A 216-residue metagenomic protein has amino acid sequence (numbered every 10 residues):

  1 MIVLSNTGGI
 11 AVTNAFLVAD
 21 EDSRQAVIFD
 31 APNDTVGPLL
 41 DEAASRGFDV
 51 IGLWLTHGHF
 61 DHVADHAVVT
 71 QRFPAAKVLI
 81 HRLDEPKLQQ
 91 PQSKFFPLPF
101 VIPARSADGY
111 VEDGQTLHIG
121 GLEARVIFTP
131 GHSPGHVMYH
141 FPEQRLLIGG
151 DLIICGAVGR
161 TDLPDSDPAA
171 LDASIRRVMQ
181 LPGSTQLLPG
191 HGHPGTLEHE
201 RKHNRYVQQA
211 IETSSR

Functional and structural regions predicted by a protein language model:
M1-R46, M138-G150: Conserved beta-strand hairpin/beta-sheet module of binuclear metal-dependent hydrolase folds, prominently
L4, W54, L79, G109-V111 (+3 more regions): Hydrophobic/aromatic beta-strand patches that form the interior of the parallel beta-sheet core in alpha/beta enzyme
N6, I28-A31, I80, G121 (+1 more regions): Small/polar loops that bind or transfer phosphate-bearing groups
T7, A19, E112, H118 (+2 more regions): Residue-level detector of conserved, well-ordered beta-strand and adjacent loop positions that form binding/recognition
F16, G109, G114-Q115, V137 (+1 more regions): Residue-level detector of beta-strand structural context in well-folded domains
R24, D34, Q92-K94, L122-R216: Metallo-beta-lactamase
A26-D30, G52-L55, F128: Short catalytic-loop micro-motif centered on adjacent basic/acidic residues
D34-H118, K202-A210: Active-site HxH/HxHxD metal-binding segment of metal-dependent hydrolases
